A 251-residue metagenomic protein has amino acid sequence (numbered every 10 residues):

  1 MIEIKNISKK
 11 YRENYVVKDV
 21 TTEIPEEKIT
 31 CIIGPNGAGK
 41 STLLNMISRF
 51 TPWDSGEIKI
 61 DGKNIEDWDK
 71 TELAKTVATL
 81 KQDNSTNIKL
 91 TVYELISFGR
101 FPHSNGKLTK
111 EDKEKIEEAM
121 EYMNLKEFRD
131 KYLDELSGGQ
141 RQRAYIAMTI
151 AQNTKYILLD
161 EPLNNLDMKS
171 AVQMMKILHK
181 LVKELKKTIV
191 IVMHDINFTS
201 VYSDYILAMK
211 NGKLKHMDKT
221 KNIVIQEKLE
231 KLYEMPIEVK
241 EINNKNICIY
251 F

Functional and structural regions predicted by a protein language model:
I33-P35: The feature captures the beta-strand-to-loop junction immediately N-terminal to the Walker
S48: Helix-to-loop junction immediately C-terminal to a conserved catalytic motif
G56-N64, L73: Conserved ABC transporter NBD signature motif
S97, K110-F128, N153, L158: Conserved ABC ATPase "signature" region
Y132-L136, Q140: Conserved ABC ATPase signature
L232-F251: ABC ATPase nucleotide-binding domains
